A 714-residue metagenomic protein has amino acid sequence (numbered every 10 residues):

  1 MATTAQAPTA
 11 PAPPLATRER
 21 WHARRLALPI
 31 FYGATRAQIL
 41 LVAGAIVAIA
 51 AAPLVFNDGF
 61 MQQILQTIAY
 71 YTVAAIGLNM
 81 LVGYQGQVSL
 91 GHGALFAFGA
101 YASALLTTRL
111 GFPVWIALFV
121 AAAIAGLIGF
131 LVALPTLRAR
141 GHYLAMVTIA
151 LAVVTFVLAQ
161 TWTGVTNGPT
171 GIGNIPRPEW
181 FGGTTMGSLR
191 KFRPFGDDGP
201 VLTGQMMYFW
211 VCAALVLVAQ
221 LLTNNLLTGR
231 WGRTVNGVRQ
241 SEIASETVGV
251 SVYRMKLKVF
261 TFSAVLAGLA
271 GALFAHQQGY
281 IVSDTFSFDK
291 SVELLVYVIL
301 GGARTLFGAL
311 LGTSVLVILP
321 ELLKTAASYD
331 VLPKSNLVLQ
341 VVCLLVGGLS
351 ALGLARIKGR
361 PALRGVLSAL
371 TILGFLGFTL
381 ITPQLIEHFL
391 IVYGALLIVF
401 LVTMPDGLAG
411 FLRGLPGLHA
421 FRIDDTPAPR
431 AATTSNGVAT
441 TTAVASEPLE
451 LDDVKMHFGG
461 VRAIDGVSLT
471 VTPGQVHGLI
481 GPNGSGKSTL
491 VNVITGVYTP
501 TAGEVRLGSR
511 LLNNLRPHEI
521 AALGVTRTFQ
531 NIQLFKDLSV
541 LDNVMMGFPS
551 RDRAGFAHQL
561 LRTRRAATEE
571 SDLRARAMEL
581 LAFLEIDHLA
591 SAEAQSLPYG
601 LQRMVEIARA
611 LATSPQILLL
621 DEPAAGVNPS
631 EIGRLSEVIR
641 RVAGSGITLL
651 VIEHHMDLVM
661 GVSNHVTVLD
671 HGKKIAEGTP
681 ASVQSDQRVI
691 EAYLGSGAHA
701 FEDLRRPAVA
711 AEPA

Functional and structural regions predicted by a protein language model:
A2-R430: Transmembrane alpha-helices and adjacent helix-loop boundaries
A34, P169-N174, G183-T184, S188 (+9 more regions): Intrinsically disordered, low-complexity regions
P53, Y71, A117, I124 (+18 more regions): Generic detector of short alpha-helix boundary/capping microenvironments and adjacent low-complexity segments
V55, N225, L385, T441-V444 (+2 more regions): Generic marker of residues within folded, mature protein domains
R422-E450, K455-G460: Primarily ABC-family ATPase nucleotide-binding module
V444-L451, K455-A714: Glycine-rich phosphate-binding loops of nucleotide-dependent enzymes
